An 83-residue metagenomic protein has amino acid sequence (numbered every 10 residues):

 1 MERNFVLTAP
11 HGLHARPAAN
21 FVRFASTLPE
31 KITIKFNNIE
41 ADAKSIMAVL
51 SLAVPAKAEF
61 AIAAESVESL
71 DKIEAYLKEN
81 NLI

Functional and structural regions predicted by a protein language model:
M1, L28, N80-N81: Broad hydrophobic/π-residue packing in well-ordered secondary structure
M1-T8: Short amphipathic
R3, I32, A58-F60: Conserved beta-strand core positions
P10, I39, E65-S66: Short beta->alpha junction loops/turns
L13-K31, E40-P55: Amphipathic alpha-helical interaction surfaces in cytosolic regulatory modules
L50-I83: C-terminal structural segments of small proteins and small subunits
